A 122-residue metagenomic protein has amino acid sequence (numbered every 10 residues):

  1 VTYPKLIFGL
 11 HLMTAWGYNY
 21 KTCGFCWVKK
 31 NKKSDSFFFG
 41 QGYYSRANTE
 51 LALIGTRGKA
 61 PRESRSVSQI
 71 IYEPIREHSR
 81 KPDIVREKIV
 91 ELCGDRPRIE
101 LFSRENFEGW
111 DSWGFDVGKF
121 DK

Functional and structural regions predicted by a protein language model:
V1-K33: Conserved Class I SAM-dependent methyltransferase catalytic core
P4-L6, G58-P61, F107: Short, solvent-exposed loop/turn segments at secondary-structure junctions
A15, S64-E77, D111-K122: S-adenosyl-L-methionine-dependent DNA methyltransferase catalytic core
K29-S34, H78-R80, N106-G109: A short acidic, often aromatic-flanked loop/helix-cap motif at beta-alpha or helix-coil junctions that lines enzyme
N31, F38, G114-V117: Short, isolated positions within intrinsically disordered regulatory regions of eukaryotic proteins
F37-E100: Flexible, glycine-/basic-rich loop-and-beta segments that form/coincide with the SAM-dependent methyltransferase
E91-K122: Charged phosphate-binding loop/patch that engages nucleotide di/tri-phosphates or the phosphate backbone of nucleic
